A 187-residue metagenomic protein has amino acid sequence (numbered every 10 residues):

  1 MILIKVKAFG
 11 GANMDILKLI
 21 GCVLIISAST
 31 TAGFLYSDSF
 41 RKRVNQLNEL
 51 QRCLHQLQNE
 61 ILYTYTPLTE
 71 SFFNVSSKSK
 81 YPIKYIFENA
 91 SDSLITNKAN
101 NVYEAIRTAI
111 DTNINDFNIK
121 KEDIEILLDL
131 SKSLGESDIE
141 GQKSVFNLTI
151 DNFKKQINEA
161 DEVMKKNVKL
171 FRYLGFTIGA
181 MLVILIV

Functional and structural regions predicted by a protein language model:
M1-N13: Short, Lys/Arg-enriched N-terminal segments with co-localized hydrophobic residues within the first ~10-30 amino acids
I4, S133-F176: Membrane-interface, cytosolic juxtamembrane amphipathic helix immediately N-terminal to a transmembrane helix, enriched
M14-G21: Feature marks short, highly hydrophobic, charge-poor N-terminal signal-anchor/signal peptide-like helices that anchor
G21-A32, E159-V187: Bilayer-spanning, highly hydrophobic alpha-helical transmembrane segments
G21-I95: Juxtamembrane/interface alpha-helical elements of multi-pass membrane proteins
Q58, I83, S91, I95 (+4 more regions): A structural signal for well-ordered alpha-helices, especially hydrophobic packing surfaces of coiled-coils
I95-K120, V183-V187: Membrane-anchoring/interfacial helices and their immediately flanking loops in integral membrane proteins
I110-E140: Short, non-transmembrane cytosolic segments of multipass membrane proteins
